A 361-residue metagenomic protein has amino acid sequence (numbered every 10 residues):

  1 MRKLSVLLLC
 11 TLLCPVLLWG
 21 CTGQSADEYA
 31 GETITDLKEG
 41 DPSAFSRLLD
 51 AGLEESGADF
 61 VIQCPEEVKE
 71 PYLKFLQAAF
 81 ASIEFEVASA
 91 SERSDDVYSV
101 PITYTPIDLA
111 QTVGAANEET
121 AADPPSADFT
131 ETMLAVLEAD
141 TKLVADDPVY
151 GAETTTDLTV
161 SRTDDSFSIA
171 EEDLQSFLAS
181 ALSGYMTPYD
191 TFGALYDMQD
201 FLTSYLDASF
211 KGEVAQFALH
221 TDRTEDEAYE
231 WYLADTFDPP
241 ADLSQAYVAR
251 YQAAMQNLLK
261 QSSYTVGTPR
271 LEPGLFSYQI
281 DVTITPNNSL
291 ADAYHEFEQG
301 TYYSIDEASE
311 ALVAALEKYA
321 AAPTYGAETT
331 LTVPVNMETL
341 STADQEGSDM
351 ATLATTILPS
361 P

Functional and structural regions predicted by a protein language model:
M1-L12: Positively charged n-region of N-terminal signal peptides that target proteins for export
L18-G20: C-terminal motif of bacterial Sec signal peptides marking the signal peptidase cleavage site
T22-S82, E86, A181-N257, Y264-T265: Core segments of small alpha/beta cavity-forming domains
Q24, E225-P361: A broadly structural signal marking compact, well-ordered functional cores that mediate small-ligand/cofactor/substrate
E67-L137, A246-L312: Surface-exposed, charged secondary-structure patches
K74-Q77, V144-P148, A253-Q256, Y319-A322: Intrinsically disordered, low-complexity segments enriched in polar/charged residues with Gly/Pro, especially when
T120-A135, T141-G193, G300-E307, A314 (+1 more regions): Short beta-strand edge/turn micro-motifs at domain boundaries
